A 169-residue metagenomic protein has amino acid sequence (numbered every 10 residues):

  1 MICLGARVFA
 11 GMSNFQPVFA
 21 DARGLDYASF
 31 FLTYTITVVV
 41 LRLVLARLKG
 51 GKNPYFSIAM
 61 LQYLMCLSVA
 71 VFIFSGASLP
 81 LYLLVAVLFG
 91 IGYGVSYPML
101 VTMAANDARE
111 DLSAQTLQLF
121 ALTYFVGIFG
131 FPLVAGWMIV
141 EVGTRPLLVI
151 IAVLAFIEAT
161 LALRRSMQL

Functional and structural regions predicted by a protein language model:
M1-F31: Extracytoplasmic gate region of multi-pass secondary transporters
S29-V38, Y124: Transmembrane alpha-helical segments of major facilitator superfamily
L41-P54, I139-V140: Helix-to-loop junctions at the C-terminal end of transmembrane segments in multipass secondary transporters
F56-V71, A152: Structural signature of the two symmetry-related core transmembrane helices
V95-A108: Intracellular juxtamembrane helix-capping segments at the cytosolic ends of symmetry-related transmembrane helices
D111-E141: A late C-terminal transmembrane helix in Major Facilitator Superfamily
W137-A155: A membrane-interface helix-boundary motif in multi-pass transporters
I151-L169: Multi-pass alpha-helical transporter architecture, strongest for 12-TM Major Facilitator/SLC carriers used
